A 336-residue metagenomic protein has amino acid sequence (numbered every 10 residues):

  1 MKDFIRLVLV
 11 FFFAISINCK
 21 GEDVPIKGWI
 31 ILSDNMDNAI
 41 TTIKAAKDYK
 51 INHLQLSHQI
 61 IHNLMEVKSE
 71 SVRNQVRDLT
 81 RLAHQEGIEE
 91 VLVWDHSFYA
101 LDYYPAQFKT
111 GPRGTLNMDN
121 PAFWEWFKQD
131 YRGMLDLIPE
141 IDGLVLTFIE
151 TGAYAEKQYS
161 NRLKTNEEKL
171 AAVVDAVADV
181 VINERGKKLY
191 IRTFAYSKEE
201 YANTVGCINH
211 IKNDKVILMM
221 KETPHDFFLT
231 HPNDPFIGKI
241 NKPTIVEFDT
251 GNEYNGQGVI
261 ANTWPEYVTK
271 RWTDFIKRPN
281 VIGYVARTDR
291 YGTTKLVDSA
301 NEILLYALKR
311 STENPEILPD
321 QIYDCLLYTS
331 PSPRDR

Functional and structural regions predicted by a protein language model:
K2-V10: Sec-dependent signal peptide recognition, specifically the positively charged N-region followed immediately by
R6, E22-P25, P139, E184 (+3 more regions): A generic structural signal for short, non-catalytic loop/turn and secondary-structure boundary residues
A14-D23: Bacterial Sec-dependent signal peptides at the C-terminal "C-region" and cleavage site
I26-H225, L229, N255, T288-D298 (+2 more regions): Aromatic-lined carbohydrate-binding surfaces of glycoside hydrolases
E168, A172, T263-K270, Q321: Conserved active-site and cofactor/substrate-binding residues in soluble primary-metabolism enzymes
D214-K295: Active-site core of glycosidic bond-cleaving carbohydrate-active enzymes
T269, T294-L326: Extracellular ligand-binding/catalytic regions of CAZymes and related secreted enzymes and adhesion modules
Y328-D335: Conserved small/polar residues in nucleotide/adenosyl-binding loops
